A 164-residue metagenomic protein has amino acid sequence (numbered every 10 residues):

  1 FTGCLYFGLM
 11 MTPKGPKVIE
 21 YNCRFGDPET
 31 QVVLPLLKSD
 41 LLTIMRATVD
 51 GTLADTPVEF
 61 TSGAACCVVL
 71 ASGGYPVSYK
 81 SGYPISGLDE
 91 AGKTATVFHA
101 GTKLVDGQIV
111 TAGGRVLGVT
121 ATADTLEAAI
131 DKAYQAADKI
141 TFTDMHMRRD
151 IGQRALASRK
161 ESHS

Functional and structural regions predicted by a protein language model:
F1-L5, N22-T94: Active-site "cap" helix and flanking loop/linker of ATP-utilizing ligase/carboxylase catalytic domains
F7-M11, P16-F25, G101-T102: Short beta-strand elements
V69, R115-A123: Short, well-ordered beta-strand elements within core beta-sheets of diverse protein domains
V77-Y79, D124-D131: Short, conserved charged micro-motifs
S81-G118: Generic long, charged, amphipathic alpha-helical segments
S81-I85, I130-A137: Short amphipathic alpha-helices in soluble, non-transmembrane regions that often serve as interface/regulatory elements
Q135-R149: Short arginine-rich
G152-S164: A cross-kingdom feature marking charged/low-complexity
